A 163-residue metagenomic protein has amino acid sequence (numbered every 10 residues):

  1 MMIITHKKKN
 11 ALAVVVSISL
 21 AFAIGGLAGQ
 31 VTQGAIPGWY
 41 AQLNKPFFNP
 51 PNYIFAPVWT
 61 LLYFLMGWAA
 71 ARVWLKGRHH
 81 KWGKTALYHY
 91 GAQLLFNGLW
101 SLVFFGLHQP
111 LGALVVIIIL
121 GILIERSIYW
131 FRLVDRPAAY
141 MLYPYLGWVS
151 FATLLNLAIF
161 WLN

Functional and structural regions predicted by a protein language model:
I3-V31: N-terminal signal-anchor transmembrane alpha helix
I4-K9, W74-K84, R132-A139: Membrane-interface helix-boundary motifs at transmembrane edges
G34-F47: Membrane-interface helix termini and inter-helical loops of multi-pass transporters
P50-F64, L107-L120: Membrane-interface loop-to-helix entry segments
F64-S101: Helix-adjacent hinge/juxtasegments
W100-L111, F160-N163: Membrane-interface helix caps and helix-loop-helix hairpins in membrane proteins
F104-Q109, E125-A139: Membrane-helix boundary connector in multi-pass membrane proteins
W130-N163: Terminal transmembrane helical module of multi-pass membrane proteins
